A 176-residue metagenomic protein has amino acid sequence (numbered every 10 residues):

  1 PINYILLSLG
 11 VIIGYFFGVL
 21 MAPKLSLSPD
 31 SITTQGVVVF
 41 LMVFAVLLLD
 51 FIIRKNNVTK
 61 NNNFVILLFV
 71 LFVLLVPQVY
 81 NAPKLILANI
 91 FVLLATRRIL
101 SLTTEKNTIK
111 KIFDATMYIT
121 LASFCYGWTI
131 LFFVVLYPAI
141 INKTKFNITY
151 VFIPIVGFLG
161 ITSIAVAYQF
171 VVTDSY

Functional and structural regions predicted by a protein language model:
P1-V11, T59: N-terminal membrane topogenic signal
S31, L68-I86: Aromatic- and kink-enriched transmembrane "portal" helix at the membrane-lumen/periplasm boundary that abuts
F40-N56: Transmembrane-helix motifs of polytopic, lipid-linked glycan transferases
I53-F72: Transmembrane-helix signature of polytopic, membrane-embedded enzymes that assemble or transfer cell-envelope glycans
A95-K110: Membrane-interface transmembrane helices that cradle and orient dolichyl/undecaprenyl
K111-C125: Membrane-interface alpha helices of multi-pass inner-membrane proteins
F132-V156: Perimembrane helix-loop-helix junctions
I153-Y176: Membrane-lumen/periplasm interface segments of specific transmembrane helices in polyprenyl phosphate-linked
